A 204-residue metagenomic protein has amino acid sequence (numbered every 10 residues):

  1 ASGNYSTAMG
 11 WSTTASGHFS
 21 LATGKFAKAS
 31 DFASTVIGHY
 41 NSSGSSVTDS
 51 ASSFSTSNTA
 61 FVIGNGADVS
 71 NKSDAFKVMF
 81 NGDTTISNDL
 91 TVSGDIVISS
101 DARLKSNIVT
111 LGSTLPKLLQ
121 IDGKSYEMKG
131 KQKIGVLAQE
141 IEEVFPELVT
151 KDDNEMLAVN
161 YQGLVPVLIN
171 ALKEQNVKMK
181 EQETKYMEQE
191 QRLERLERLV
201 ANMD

Functional and structural regions predicted by a protein language model:
A1-S87: Periodic small-residue-enriched repeat registers in elongated scaffold domains
G82-Q162, A171, Q175-D204: C-terminal intramolecular chaperone/autoprocessing and neck/assembly modules of extracellular spikes and adhesins
